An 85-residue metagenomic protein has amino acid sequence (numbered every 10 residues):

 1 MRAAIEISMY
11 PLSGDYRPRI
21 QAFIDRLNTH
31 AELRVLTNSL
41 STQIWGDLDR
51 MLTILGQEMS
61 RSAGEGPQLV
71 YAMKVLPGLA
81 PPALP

Functional and structural regions predicted by a protein language model:
M1-P85: Charge-rich, low-complexity N-terminal segments
